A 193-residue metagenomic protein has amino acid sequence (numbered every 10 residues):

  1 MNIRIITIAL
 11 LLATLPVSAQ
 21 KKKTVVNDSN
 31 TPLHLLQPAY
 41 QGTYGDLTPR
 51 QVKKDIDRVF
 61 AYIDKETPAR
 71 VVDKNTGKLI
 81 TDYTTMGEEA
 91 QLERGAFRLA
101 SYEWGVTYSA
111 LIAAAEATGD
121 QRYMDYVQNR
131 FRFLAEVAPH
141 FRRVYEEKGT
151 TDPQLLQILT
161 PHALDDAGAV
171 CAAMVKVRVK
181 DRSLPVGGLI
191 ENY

Functional and structural regions predicted by a protein language model:
M1-K22: Bacterial Sec-dependent N-terminal signal peptides
A9-L11, F97, T160: Generic marker of residues within folded, mature protein domains
T14-P16, I112, A117, K180: Hydrophobic alpha-helical elements and their junctions with loops/disorder across both membrane and soluble proteins
K21-G149, V186-G187, E191-N192: Low-complexity, Ser/Thr/Pro/Gly-enriched N-terminal "stalk/linker" regions
A100-W104, A117, A163-A167, V177-K180: An alpha-helical repeat/solenoid feature that recognizes helix-turn-helix modules
Q128-V177: Blade-loop segments of beta-propeller domains
M174-Y193: A generic, well-ordered mixed alpha/beta core segment in the N-terminal half of proteins
